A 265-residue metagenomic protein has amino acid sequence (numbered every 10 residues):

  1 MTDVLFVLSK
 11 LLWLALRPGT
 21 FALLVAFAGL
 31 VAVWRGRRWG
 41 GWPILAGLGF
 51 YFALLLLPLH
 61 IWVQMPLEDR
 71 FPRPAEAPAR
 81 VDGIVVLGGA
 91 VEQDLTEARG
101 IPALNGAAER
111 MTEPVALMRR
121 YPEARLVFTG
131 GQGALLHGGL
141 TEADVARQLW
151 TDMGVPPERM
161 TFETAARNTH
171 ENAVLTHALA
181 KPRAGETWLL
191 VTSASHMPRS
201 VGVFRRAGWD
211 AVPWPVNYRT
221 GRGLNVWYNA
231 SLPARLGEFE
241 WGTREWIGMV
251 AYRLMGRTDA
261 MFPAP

Functional and structural regions predicted by a protein language model:
M1-V33: Membrane-embedded alpha-helical segments of integral membrane proteins
V4-L12, L59, V63-L67, T243-V250: Hydrophobic alpha-helical segments of integral membrane proteins, encompassing both true transmembrane helices
L24, G41-L45, G242: Hydrophobic alpha-helical transmembrane segments
G29-V33, L55, Y252: Structural signal for membrane-spanning alpha-helices in multi-pass inner-membrane proteins, emphasizing helix cores
A32-G40: Membrane-interface helix-boundary motifs at transmembrane edges
W42-L57: Hydrophobic membrane-insertion alpha-helices, especially the h-region of bacterial N-terminal signal peptides
A53-R235, F239-E240: A structural signal for short, hydrophobic/glycine-enriched beta-strand patches
N225-A230, G237-P265: Extracytoplasmic/luminal low-complexity segments enriched in Pro/Gly and acidic/polar residues that act as flexible
